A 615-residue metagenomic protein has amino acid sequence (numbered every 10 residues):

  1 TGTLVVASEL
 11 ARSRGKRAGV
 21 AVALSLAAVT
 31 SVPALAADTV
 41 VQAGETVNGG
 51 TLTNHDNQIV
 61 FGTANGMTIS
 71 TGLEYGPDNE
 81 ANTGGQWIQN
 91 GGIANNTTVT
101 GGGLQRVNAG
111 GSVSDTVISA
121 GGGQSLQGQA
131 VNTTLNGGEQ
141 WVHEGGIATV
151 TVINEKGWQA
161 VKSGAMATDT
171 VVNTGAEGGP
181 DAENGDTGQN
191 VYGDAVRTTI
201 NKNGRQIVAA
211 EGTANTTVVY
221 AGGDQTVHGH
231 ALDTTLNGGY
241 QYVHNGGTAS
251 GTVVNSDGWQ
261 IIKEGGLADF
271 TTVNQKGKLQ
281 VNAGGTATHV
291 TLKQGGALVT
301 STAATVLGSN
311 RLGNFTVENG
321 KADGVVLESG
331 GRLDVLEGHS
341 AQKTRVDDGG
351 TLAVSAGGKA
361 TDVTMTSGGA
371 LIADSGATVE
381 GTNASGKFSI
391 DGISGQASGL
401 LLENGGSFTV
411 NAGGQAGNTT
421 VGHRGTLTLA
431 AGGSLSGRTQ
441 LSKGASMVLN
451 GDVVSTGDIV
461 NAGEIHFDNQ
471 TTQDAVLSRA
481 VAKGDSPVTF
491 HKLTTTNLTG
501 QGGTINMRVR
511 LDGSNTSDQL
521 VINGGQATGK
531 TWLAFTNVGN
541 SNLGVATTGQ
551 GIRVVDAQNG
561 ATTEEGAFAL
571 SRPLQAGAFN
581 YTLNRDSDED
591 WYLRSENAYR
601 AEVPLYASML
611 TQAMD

Functional and structural regions predicted by a protein language model:
T1-S25, V29: Bacterial Sec-dependent N-terminal signal peptides
L10-R12, S70, S119, N255 (+2 more regions): Residue-level structural signal for beta-strand termini and adjacent loop
V32-A36: Sec/Tat signal peptide C-region and signal peptidase I cleavage site
A37-V41: Cleaved targeting-peptide boundary
V47, L52, Q58-V60, A64-I69 (+38 more regions): Fold-core signature of tandem repeat domains
E74-N82, E177-G188, V476-A482: Intrinsically disordered, low-complexity Ser/Thr- and acidic-rich flexible linkers and loops, especially at boundaries
L307-N310, K343, T361-K387, D391-Q526 (+3 more regions): Extracellular beta-solenoid/beta-roll
A598-D615: Outer membrane beta-barrel translocator domains of Type V secretion systems
